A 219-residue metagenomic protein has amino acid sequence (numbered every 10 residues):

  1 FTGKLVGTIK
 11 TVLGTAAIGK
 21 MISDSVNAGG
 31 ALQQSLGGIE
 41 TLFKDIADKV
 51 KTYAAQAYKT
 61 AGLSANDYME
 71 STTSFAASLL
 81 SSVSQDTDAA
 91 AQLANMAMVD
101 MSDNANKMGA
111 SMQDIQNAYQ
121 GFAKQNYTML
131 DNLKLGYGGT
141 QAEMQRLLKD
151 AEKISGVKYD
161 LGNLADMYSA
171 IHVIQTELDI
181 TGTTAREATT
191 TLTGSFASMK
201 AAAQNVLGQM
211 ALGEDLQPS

Functional and structural regions predicted by a protein language model:
T2-V6: Alpha-helical membrane-interface segments at transmembrane helix boundaries
G7-A61, T72-S82, L93-A105, D114-D160 (+4 more regions): Small-residue helix-packing and pore-constriction motifs in hydrophobic alpha-helices
L63, A110: Short glycine/serine/threonine/alanine-rich loop segments
D67: Secreted/periplasmic proteins that engage bacterial cell-wall peptidoglycan
S84-T87: Short, solvent-exposed hinge/capping segments at secondary-structure junctions
T181, A185-A188, L192, M199: Alpha-helical heptad-repeat coiled-coil segments that mediate oligomerization/polymerization in large
